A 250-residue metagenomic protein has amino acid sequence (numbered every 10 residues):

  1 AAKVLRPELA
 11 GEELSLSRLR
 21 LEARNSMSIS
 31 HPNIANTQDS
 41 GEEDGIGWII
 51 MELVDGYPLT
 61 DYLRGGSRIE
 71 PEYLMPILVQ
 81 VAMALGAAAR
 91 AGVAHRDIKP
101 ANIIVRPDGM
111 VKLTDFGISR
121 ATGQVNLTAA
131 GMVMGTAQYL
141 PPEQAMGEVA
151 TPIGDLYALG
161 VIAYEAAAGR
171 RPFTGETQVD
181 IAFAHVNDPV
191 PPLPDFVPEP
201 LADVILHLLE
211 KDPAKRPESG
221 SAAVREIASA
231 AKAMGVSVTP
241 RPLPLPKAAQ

Functional and structural regions predicted by a protein language model:
V4-S28: AlphaC helix of the eukaryotic protein kinase fold
S40: Activation-segment/catalytic-loop signature of the eukaryotic protein kinase fold
D44-P58, Y62, G66: Conserved short submotifs of the Hanks-type protein kinase catalytic core that shape the nucleotide-binding pocket
I77-L78: Activation segment signature within eukaryotic-like protein kinase domains
V81-V93: Protein kinase catalytic-loop region centered on the HRD/HxD motif
A168-P172, D212: Structural helix C-cap motif within protein kinase domains
R216: Conserved HRD-motif arginine in the catalytic loop of eukaryotic-like protein kinases
